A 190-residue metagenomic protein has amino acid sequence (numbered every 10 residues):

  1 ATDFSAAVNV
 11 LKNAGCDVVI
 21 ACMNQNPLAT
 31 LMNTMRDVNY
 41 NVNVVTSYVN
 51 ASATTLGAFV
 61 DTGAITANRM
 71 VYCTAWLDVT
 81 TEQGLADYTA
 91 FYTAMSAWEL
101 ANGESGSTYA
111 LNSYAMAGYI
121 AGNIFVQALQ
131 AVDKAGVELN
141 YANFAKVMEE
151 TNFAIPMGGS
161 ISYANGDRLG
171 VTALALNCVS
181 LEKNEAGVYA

Functional and structural regions predicted by a protein language model:
A1-D3, N24-A29, V49-T55, A75-T80 (+1 more regions): Solvent-exposed loop/turn segments at secondary-structure junctions within structured extracellular/periplasmic domains
A1-V38: Extracellular/periplasmic Venus flytrap/periplasmic-binding protein
F4-A7, N24-L31, G84-A94, A121 (+2 more regions): Stable alpha-helical elements in mature extracytoplasmic
K12-A14, D37-N39, T62-T66, L139 (+1 more regions): Extracellular/periplasmic catalytic domains that process cell-envelope and extracellular macromolecules
M23, V42, E150: Glycine-rich, aromatic-lined ligand/substrate-binding cores of catalytic and carbohydrate-binding domains
M35-Y119: Extracellular/periplasmic periplasmic-binding protein-like sensory domains
N102-A115, G122, V126-Y189: Segments of small-molecule ligand-sensing domains
